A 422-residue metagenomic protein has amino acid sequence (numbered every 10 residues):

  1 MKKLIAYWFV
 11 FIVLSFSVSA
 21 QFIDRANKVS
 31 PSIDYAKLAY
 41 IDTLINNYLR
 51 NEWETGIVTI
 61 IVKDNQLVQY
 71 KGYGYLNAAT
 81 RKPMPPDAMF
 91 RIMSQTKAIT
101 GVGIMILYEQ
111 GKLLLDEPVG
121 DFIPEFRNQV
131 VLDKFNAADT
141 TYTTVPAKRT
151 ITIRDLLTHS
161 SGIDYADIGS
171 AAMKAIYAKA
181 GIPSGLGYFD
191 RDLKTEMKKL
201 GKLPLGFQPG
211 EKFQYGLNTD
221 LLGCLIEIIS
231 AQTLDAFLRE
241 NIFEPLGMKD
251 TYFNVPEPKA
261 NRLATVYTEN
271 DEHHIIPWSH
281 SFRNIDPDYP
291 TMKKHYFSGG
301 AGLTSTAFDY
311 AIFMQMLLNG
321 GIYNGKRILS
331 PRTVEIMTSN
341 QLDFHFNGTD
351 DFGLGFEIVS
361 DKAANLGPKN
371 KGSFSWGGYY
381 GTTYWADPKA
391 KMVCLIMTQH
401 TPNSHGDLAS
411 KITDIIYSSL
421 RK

Functional and structural regions predicted by a protein language model:
M1-D24: Bacterial Sec-dependent N-terminal signal peptides
Q21-S30, A180-S184: Short, contiguous pre-domain boundary segments
V29-I92, K112-L114, V131-N136, D288 (+1 more regions): Short, conserved catalytic-motif segment at the N-terminal edge
D42-I45, N65, F90-I123, R127 (+3 more regions): Active-site SXXK
W53, P83-M84, L114, T144-I151 (+5 more regions): Extracellular/periplasmic catalytic domains that process cell-envelope and extracellular macromolecules
T55-I57, V68, Y380-T383, M392: Short loop/turn microsegments at loop-to-beta-strand junctions
R127-K371: Short, surface-exposed loop or secondary-structure junction motifs that flank catalytic or metal-binding residues
Y384, K391-H400: Short, well-ordered beta-strand elements
